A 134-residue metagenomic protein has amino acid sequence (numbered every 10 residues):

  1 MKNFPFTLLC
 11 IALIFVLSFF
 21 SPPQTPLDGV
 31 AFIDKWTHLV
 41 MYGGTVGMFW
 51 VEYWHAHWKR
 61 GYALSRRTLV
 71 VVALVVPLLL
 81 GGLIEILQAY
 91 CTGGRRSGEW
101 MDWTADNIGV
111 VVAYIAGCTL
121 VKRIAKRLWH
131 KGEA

Functional and structural regions predicted by a protein language model:
M1-A134: Bulky hydrophobic segments
